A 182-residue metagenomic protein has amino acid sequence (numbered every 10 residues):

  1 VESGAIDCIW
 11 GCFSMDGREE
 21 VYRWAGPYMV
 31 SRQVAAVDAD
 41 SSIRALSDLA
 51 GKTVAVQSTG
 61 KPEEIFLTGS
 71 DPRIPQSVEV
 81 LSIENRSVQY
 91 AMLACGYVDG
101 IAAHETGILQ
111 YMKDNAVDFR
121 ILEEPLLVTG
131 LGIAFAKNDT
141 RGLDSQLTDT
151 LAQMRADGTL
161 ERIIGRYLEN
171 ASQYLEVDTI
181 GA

Functional and structural regions predicted by a protein language model:
V1-D48, R120, P125: Acidic, polar ligand-binding/catalytic clefts
G4-D16, A39, Q57-K61, R86 (+2 more regions): Beta->alpha turn/N-cap motifs
C12-V21, I65-T68, M92-A94, V98-L127: A ligand-binding cleft/hinge motif common to bilobed small-molecule-binding domains
A25, P62-I83, Y90, M112-A116: Ligand-binding cleft/hinge of the Venus flytrap
M29-V37, K113-A152, N170-A182: Periplasmic-binding protein-like
D40-I43, S47-K61, I133-S172: Extended ligand-binding regions for polar small-molecule ligands
S41, V80-A91, C95, L127-T129: Short helix-initiation/N-cap motifs at beta->coil->alpha
